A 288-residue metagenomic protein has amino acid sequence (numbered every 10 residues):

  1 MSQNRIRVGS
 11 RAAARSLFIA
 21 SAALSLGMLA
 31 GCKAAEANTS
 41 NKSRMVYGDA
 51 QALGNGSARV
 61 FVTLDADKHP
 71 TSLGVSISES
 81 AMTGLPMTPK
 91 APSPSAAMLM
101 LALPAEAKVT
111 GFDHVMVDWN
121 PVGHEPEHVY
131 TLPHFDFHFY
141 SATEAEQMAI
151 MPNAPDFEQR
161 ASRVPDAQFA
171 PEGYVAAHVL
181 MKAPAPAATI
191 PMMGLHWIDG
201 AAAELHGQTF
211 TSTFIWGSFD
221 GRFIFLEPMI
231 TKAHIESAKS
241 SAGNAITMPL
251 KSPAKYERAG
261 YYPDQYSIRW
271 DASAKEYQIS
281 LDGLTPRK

Functional and structural regions predicted by a protein language model:
M1-N4, A145: Short regulatory "switch" loops immediately downstream of catalytic or recognition motifs within protein catalytic
Q3-A20: Bacterial N-terminal signal peptides that target proteins for export
M28-G31: C-terminal motif of bacterial Sec signal peptides marking the signal peptidase cleavage site
A35-F137, S141-K288: Metal-centered catalytic cores of metalloenzymes
